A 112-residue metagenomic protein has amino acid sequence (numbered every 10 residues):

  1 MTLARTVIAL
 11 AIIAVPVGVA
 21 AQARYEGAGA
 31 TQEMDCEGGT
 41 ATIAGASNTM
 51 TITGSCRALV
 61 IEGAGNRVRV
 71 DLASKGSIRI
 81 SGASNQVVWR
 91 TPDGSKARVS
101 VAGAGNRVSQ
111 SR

Functional and structural regions predicted by a protein language model:
M1-L10: Bacterial N-terminal signal peptides that target proteins for export
R5, A21-Q22: Long, hydrophilic "mature protein body" segments
P16-G18: N-terminal signal peptide c-region/cleavage motif recognized by signal peptidases
A23-S111: Extended, compositionally simple hydrophobic/Ser/Thr-rich segments that build repetitive fibrous architectures
